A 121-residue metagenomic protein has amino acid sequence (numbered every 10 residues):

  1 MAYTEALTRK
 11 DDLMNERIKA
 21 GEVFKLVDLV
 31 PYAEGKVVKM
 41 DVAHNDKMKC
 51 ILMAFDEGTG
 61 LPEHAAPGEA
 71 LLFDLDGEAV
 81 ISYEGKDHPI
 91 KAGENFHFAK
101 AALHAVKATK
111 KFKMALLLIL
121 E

Functional and structural regions predicted by a protein language model:
M1-K47, S82: A short, N-terminal "cap"/entry segment at the start of jelly-roll beta-barrel domains of the cupin/DSBH fold
G35-K36, K49-A66: Conserved short histidine dyad/triad with adjacent acidic residue
D46-M48, D56-T59, E78, E121: Short, charged/polar surface micro-motifs in flexible loops or helix N-caps
A54-D56, A65-I81: Short, conserved beta-strand element in jelly-roll/cupin
L75-D76, K91-A92, K110: A cytosolic small-molecule/anion-sensing beta-strand core signal
E78-V80, D87, L103, K113: Structural motif
G85-K100: Short acidic-glycine-tyrosine-enriched beta hairpin
K100-E121: Ligand-binding loop in jelly-roll beta-barrel domains
